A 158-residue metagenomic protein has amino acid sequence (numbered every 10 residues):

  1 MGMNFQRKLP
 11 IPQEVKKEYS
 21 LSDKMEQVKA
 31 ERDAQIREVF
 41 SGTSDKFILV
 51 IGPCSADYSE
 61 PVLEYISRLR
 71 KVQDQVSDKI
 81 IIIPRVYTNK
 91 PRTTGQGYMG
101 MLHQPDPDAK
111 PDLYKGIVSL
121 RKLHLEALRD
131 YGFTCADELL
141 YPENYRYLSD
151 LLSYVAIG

Functional and structural regions predicted by a protein language model:
G2-T43: N- or domain-start disorder-to-order transition segments that initiate the globular core
M25-Q27, E31-E38, V72-I83, L113 (+1 more regions): N-terminal beta-rich core of secreted/periplasmic extracellular enzymes
V39-F40, P61-E64, M101-D108: Hydrophobic, well-ordered secondary-structure segments that either form specific early membrane-associated helices used
F40-T43, R70-S77, L125-D130: Acidic (Asp/Glu)-rich catalytic clusters
G52: Conserved, mostly hydrophobic/aromatic
A56-V76, K110-L123: Glycine-rich anion/phosphate-binding loops
K79-G158: Active-site-facing alpha/beta catalytic cores
